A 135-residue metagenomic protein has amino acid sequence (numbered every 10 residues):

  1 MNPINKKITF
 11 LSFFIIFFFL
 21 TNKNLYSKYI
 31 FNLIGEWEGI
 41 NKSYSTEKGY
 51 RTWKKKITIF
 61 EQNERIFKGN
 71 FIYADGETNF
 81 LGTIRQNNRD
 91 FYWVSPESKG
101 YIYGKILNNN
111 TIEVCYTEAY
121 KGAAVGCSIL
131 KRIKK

Functional and structural regions predicted by a protein language model:
N2-S27: Classical Sec-dependent N-terminal signal peptides that target proteins to the secretory pathway
Y29-L107, C115-K134: Central antiparallel beta-sheet cores of small beta-barrel/beta-sandwich binding domains
